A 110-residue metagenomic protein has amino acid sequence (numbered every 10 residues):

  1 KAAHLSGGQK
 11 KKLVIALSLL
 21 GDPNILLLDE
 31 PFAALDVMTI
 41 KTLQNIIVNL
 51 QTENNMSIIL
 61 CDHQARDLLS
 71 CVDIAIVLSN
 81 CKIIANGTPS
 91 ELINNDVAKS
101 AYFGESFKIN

Functional and structural regions predicted by a protein language model:
K1-L5: Conserved ABC ATPase signature
E30-P31: Walker B catalytic motif
K41-E53: Helical segment within the ABC ATPase nucleotide-binding domain
D62-H63: H-loop/switch region of ABC-family ATPase nucleotide-binding domains
L68-S70: A short, surface-exposed alpha-helical micro-motif characterized by mixed small hydrophobic and charged/polar residues
N86-G87: ABC ATPase "signature
